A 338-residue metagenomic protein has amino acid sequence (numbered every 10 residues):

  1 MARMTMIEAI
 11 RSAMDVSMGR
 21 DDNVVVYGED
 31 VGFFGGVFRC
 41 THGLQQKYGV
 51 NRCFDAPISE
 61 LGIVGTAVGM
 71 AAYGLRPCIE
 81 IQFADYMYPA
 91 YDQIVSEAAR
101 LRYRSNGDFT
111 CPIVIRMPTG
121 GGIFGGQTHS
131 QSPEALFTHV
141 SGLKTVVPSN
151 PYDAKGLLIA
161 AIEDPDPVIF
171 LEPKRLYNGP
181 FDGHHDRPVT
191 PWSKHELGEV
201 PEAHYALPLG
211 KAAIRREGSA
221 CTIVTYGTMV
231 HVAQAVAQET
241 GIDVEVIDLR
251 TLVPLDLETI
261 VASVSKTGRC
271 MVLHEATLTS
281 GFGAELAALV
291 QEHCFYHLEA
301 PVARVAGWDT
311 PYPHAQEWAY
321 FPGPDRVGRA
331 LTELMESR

Functional and structural regions predicted by a protein language model:
M1-P167, L171, R175-N178: Thiamine diphosphate
V31, F38-K47, D108-V114, K174-R175 (+1 more regions): Thiamine diphosphate
